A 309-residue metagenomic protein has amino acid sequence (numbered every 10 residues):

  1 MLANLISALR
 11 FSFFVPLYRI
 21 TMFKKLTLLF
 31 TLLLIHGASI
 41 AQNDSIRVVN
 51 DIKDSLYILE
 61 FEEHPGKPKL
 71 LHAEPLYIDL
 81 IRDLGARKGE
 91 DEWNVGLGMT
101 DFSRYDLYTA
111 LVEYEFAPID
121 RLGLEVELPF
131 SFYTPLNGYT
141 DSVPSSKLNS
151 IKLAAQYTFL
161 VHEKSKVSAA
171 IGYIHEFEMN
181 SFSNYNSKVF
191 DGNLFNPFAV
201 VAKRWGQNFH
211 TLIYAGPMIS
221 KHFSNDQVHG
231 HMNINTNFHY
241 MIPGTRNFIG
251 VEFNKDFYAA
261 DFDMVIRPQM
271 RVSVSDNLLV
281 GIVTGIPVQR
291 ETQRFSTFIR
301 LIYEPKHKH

Functional and structural regions predicted by a protein language model:
M1-L71, K308-H309: Cleavable N-terminal export/targeting peptides
Q42-H309: Transmembrane beta-barrel domains of Gram-negative outer membranes and organellar outer membranes
